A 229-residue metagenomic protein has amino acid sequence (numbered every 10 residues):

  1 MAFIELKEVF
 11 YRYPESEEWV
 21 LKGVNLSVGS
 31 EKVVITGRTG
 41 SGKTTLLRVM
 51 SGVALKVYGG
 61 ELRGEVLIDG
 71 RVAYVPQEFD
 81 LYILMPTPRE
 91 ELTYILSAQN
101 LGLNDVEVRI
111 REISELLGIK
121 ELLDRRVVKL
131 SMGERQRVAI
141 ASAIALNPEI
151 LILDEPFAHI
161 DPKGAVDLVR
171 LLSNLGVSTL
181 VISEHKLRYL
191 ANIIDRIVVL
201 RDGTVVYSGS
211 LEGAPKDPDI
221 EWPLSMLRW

Functional and structural regions predicted by a protein language model:
M1-L6, F10-G23, A54-G59: A short, flexible loop at the N-terminus of ABC-type nucleotide-binding domains that lies
N104-L122: Conserved ABC ATPase "signature" region
R126-L130: Conserved ABC ATPase signature
I140, L168: Hydrophobic anchor residue at the start of the ABC signature
L151-D154: Catalytic Walker B motif of ABC-type/P-loop ATPase nucleotide-binding domains
S183-H185: H-loop/switch region of ABC-family ATPase nucleotide-binding domains
T204-S225: Conserved beta-strand-loop-alpha-helix hinge in the C-terminal portion of ABC ATPase nucleotide-binding domains
